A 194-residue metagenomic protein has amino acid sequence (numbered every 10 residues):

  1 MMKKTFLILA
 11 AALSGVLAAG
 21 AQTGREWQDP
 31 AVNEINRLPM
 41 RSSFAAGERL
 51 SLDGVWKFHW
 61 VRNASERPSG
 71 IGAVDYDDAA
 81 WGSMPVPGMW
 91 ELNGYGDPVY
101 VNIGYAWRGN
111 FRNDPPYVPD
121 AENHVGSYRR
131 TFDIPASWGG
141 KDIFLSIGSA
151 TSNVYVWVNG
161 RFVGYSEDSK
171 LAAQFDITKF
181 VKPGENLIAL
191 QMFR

Functional and structural regions predicted by a protein language model:
M1-T5: Positively charged n-region of N-terminal signal peptides that target proteins for export
I8-V16: Bacterial N-terminal signal peptides
A21-G109, L187-R194: Accessory carbohydrate-binding/adhesion or oligomerization-edge regions at the termini of glycan-active proteins
E26-D29, R37-S42, H59-V61, L92 (+2 more regions): Accessory beta-strand-rich segments of carbohydrate-active enzymes
A106, N110-R112, E122-N123: Substrate-binding groove/exosite segments of carbohydrate-active enzymes
P115: N-terminal [4Fe-4S]-dependent radical SAM core
